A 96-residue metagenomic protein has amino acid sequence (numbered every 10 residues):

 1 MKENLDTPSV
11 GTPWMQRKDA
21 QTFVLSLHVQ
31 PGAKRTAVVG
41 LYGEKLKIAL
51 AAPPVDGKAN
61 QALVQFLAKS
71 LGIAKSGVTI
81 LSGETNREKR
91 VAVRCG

Functional and structural regions predicted by a protein language model:
M1-G57, Q61-V64, S70-K75, T79-T85 (+1 more regions): Contiguous, often N-terminal, cationic amphipathic patches that form binding interfaces
